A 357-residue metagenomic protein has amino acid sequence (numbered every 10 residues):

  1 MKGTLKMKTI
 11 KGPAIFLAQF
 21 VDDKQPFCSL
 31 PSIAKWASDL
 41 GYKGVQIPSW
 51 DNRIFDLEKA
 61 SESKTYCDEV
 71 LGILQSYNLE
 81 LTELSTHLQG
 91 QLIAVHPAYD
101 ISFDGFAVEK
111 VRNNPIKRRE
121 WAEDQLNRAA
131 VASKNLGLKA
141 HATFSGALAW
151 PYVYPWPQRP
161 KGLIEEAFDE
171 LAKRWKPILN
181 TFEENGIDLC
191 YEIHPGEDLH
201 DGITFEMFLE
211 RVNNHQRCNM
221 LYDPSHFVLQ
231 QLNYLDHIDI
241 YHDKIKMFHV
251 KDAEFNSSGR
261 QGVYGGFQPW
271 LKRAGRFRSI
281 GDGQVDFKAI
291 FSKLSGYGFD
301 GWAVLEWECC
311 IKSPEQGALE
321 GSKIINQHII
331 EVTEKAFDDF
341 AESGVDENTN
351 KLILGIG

Functional and structural regions predicted by a protein language model:
L5-T9, I33-G41, S61-S85, A98-D100 (+5 more regions): Acidic (Asp/Glu)-rich catalytic clusters
I10-P13, C28, G44, D51 (+3 more regions): Acidic/histidine-rich catalytic cores of soluble enzymes
F20-V21, V304-P314, E342: A short, acidic, flexible beta-alpha connecting loop/helix-capping segment that sits on the rim of active
V21, D56-A60, V111-E120, E165 (+1 more regions): The substrate-binding groove and active-site-proximal loops of carbohydrate-active enzymes, especially glycoside
F27, P31, W36, S76 (+2 more regions): Active-site acidic/histidine proton-transfer and metal-coordination neighborhood in alpha/beta enzyme cores
A37, V45, L74, L84 (+10 more regions): Conserved, mostly hydrophobic/aromatic
I47-V70, G90, S145-Y152: Glycine-rich, proline-tolerant flexible connector loops at the mouths of alpha/beta enzymes
P314-F337, A341: C-terminal helical cap(s) of enzyme catalytic domains, especially alpha/beta-barrels
